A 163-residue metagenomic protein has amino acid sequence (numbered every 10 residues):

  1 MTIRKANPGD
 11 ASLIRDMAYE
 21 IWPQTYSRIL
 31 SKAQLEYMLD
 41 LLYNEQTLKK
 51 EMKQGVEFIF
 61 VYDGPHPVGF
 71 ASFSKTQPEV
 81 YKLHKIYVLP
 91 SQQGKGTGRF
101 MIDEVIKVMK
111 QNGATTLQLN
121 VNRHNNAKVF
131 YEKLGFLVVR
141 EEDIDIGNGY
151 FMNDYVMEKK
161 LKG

Functional and structural regions predicted by a protein language model:
M1-I3: Extreme N-terminal starter segment of soluble prokaryotic enzymes
K5-A11, R15-S91, I102-E104, V108 (+2 more regions): Acetyl-CoA-dependent GNAT
L89-S91, K95, R123: Active-site acidic-Proline motif in GNAT/NAT acetyltransferases
R99: Residues forming the Rossmann-fold NAD(P)(H) cofactor-binding site
M109-N120: Conserved GNAT acetyl-CoA-binding A-motif
Q118-N122, L137-Y155: Conserved catalytic-core motifs of GNAT/GCN5-like acyltransferases
A127: Helix-turn-helix
F130-E132, F136: Conserved active-site tyrosine of GNAT-family acetyltransferases
